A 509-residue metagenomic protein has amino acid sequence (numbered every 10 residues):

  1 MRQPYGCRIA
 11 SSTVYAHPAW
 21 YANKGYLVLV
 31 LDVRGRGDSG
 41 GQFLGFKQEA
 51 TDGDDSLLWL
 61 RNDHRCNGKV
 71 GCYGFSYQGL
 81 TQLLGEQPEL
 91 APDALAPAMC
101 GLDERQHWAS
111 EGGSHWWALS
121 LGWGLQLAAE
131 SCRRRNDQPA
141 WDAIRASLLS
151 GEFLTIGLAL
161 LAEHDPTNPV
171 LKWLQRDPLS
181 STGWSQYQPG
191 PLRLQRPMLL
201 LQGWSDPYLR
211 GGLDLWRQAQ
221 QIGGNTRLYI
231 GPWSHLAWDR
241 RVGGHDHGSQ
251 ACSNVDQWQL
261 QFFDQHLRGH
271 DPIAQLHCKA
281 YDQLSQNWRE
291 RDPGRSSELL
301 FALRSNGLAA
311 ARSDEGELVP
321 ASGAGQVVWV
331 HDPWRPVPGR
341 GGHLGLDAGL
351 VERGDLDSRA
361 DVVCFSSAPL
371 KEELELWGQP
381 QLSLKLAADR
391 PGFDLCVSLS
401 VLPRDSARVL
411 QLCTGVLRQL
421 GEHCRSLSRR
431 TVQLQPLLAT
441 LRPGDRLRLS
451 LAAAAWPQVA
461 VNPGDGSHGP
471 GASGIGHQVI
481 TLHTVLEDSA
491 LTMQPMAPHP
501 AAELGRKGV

Functional and structural regions predicted by a protein language model:
Q3, S11-L29, W216: Short amphipathic alpha-helix adjacent to the substrate-entry channel of hydrolases
S11, G35-G45, D239-R240: Glycine-rich "HGGG/HGxG" loop immediately N-terminal to the catalytic nucleophile of the alpha/beta-hydrolase
G45-H64: Alpha/beta-hydrolase active-site loop
H64-Y77: Alpha/beta-hydrolase fold nucleophile elbow
Y73, L80-A143, G223-Q261: A catalytic-pocket lid/entrance helix-loop region that shapes and gates access to the active site across common
L194, L200-Q202: Short beta-strand/loop motif that positions the catalytic acidic residue of the alpha/beta-hydrolase fold
P207-L213: Conserved alpha/beta-hydrolase "acid-adjacent" motif
V255, R268-V509: Glycine/threonine-rich phosphate-binding loop and adjacent beta-strand/alpha-helix elements that clamp
